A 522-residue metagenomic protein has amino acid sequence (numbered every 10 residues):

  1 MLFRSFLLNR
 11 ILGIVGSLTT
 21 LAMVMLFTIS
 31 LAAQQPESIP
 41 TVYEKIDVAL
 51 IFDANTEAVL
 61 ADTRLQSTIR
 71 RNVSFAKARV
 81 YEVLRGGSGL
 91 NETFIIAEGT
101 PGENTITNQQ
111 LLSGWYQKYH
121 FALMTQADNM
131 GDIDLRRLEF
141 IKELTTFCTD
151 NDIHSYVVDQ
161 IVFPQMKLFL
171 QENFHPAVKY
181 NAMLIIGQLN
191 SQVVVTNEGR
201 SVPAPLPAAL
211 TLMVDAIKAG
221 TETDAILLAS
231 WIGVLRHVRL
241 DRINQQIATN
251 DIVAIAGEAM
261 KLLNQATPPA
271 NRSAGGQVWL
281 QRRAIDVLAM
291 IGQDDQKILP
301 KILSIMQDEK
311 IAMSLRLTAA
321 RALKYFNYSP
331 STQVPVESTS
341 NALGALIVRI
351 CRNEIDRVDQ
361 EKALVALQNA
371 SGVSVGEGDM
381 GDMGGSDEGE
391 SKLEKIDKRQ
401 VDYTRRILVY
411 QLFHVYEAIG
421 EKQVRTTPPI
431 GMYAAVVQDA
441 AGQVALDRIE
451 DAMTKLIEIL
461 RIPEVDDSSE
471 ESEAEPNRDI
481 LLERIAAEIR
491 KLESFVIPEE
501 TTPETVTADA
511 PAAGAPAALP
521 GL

Functional and structural regions predicted by a protein language model:
M1-I14: N-terminal secretory signal peptides that target proteins for export/translocation
I14-S30: Bacterial N-terminal signal peptides
D53, F75-A78, G87-M124, D152-F169 (+4 more regions): Amphipathic alpha-helical scaffolding segments comprising HEAT/armadillo-like alpha-solenoid repeats
N129-F147, Y180-Q192, L227-R242, Q281: HEAT-repeat alpha-solenoid elements in large eukaryotic scaffold proteins
M130-R137, H175, K179, T223-L227 (+4 more regions): Residue-level detector of extended alpha-helical repeat arrays and alpha-solenoid scaffolds
E143-N151, S155, L189-T196, R236-N244 (+7 more regions): Residue-level signature of the C-terminal ends
L144, A182, I186, V234 (+5 more regions): Hydrophobic core/packing positions within alpha-helical solenoid repeats
Q171-P176, I217-A225, Q265-W279, M306-M313 (+2 more regions): Short coil turns that connect the paired helices of HEAT/ARM alpha-solenoid repeats
